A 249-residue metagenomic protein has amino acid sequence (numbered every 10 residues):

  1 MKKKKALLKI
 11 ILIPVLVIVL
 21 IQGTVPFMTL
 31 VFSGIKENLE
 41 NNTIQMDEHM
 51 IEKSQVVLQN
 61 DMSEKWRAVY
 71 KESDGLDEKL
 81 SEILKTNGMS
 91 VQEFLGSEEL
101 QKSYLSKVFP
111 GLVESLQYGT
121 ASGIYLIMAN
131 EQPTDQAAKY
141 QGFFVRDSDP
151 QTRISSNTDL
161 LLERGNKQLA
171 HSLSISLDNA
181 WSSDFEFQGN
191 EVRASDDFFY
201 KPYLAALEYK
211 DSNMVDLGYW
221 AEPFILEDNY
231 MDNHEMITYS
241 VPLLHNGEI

Functional and structural regions predicted by a protein language model:
M1-K3: Short, Lys/Arg-rich, polar N-terminal cytosolic tail immediately upstream of the first transmembrane signal-anchor
A6-I13, V19-S103, T120: Juxtamembrane extracytoplasmic/periplasmic/luminal helical "stalk" adjacent to the first N-terminal
D77, F109-G119: Short regulatory alpha-helical segment in sensory/regulatory domains of signaling proteins that mediates
E98-G111, S195-L204: Well-ordered, non-membrane alpha-helical segments in soluble/globular domains
G119-A121, T238: Extracytoplasmic
I124-Q132: Short hydrophobic alpha-helical segments used for membrane anchoring or interfacial signaling
P133-D147, T152-N157, H171-S172: Amphipathic coiled-coil signal-relay and dimerization helices
N166-I249: Extracytoplasmic/periplasmic ligand-binding sensor regions of membrane-associated signaling proteins
